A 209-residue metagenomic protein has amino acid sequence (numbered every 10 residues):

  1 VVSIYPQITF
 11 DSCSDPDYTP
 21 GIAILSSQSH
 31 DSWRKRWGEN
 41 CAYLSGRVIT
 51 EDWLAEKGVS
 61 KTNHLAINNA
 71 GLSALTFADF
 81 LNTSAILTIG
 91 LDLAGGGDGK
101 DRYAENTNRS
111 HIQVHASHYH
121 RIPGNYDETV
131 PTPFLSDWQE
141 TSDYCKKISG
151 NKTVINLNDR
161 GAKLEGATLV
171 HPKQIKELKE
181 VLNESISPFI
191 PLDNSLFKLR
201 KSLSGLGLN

Functional and structural regions predicted by a protein language model:
V1-N209: Metal-ion/cofactor- or nucleotide/acyl-coenzyme-handling active-site neighborhoods
